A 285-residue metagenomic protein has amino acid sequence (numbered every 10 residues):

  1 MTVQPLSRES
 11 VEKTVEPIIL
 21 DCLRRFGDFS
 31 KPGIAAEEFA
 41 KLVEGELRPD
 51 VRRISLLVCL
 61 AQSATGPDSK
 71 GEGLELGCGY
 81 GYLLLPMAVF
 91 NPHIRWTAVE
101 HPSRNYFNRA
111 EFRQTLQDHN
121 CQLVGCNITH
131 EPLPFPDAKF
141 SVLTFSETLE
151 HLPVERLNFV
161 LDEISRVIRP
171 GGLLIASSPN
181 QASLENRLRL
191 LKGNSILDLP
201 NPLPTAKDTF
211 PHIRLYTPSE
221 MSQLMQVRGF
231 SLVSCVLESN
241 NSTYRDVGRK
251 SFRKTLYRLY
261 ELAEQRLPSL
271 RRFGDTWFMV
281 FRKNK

Functional and structural regions predicted by a protein language model:
Q4-I54, Y82, H101, Y106 (+5 more regions): S-adenosyl-L-methionine-dependent methyltransferase catalytic module, highlighting the catalytic core
P49-S69: Conserved alpha-helix/loop element of class I SAM-dependent methyltransferases that forms part of the SAM/SAH-binding
S69-G79: Conserved class I S-adenosyl-L-methionine
Y80-P92: Conserved SAM-binding loop of SAM-dependent methyltransferases across substrates and taxa, primarily the Class I
H93-I94, G172: A short helix->loop->beta-strand "cap" motif at the edges of active sites that frequently abuts
R95-E100: Conserved SAM-binding motif I beta-strand of class I
E131-L143: A short acidic, Gly/Pro-enriched loop at the edge of an enzyme's catalytic core that lines a small-molecule cofactor
F145-T148: A short beta-strand submotif of the Rossmann-like class I SAM-dependent methyltransferase core that lines
